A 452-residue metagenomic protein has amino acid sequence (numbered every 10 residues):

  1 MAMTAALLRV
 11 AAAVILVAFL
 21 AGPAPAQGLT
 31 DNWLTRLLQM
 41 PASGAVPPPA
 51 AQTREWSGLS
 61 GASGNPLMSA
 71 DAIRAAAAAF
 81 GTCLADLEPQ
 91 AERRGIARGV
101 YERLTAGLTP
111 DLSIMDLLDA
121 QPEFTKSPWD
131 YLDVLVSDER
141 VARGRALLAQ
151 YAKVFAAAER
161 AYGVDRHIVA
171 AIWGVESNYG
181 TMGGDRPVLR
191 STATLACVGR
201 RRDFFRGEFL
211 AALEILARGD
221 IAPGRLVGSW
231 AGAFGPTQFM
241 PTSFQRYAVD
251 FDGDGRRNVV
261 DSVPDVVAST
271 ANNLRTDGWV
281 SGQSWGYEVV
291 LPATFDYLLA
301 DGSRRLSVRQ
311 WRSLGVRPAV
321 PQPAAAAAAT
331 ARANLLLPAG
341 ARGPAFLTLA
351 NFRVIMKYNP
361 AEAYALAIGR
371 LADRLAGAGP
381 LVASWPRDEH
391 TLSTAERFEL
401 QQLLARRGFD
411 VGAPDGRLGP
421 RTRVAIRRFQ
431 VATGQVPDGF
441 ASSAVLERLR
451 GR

Functional and structural regions predicted by a protein language model:
A2-R103, R407, V431, E447 (+1 more regions): N-terminal secretory targeting signals
Q27, Q238, Q401-Q402, Q430: Glutamine-centric residue-chemistry signal
R74-A78, P89, A142-A146, A341-R342: A short, ordered amphipathic alpha-helix with a cationic face
C83-Q90, V154, S191, L400 (+1 more regions): A general alpha-helix detector
I96-T330, L336, G343-T348, F352-T394 (+2 more regions): Catalytic glycan-binding domains that act on GlcNAc-containing polysaccharides
L104, I215, N273, L371 (+4 more regions): Generic, well-ordered alpha-helical scaffold segments in large soluble proteins
L392-R397, A405-L449: Short acidic, glycine/serine/threonine-rich helix-capping segments at coil-helix boundaries
